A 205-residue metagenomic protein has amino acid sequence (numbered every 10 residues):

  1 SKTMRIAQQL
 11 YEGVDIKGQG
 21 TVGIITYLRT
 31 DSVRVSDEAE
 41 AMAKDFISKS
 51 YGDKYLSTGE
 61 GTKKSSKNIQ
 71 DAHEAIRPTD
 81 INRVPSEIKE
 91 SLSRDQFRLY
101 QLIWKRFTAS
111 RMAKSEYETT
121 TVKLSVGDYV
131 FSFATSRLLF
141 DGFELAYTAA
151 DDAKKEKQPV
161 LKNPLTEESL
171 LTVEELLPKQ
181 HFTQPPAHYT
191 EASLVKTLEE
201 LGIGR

Functional and structural regions predicted by a protein language model:
S1-R205: Core catalytic DNA strand-manipulation module of type IA topoisomerases
